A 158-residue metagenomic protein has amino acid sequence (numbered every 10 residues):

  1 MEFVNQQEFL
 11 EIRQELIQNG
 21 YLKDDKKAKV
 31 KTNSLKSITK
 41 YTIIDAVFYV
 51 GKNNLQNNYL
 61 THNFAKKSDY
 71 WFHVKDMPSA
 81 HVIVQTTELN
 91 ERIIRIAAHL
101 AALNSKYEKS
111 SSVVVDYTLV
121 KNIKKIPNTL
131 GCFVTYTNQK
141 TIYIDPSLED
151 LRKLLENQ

Functional and structural regions predicted by a protein language model:
M1-F48: Coiled-coil termination/hinge junctions
L35-Q158: Phosphate-backbone binding interfaces of nucleic-acid-interacting proteins
